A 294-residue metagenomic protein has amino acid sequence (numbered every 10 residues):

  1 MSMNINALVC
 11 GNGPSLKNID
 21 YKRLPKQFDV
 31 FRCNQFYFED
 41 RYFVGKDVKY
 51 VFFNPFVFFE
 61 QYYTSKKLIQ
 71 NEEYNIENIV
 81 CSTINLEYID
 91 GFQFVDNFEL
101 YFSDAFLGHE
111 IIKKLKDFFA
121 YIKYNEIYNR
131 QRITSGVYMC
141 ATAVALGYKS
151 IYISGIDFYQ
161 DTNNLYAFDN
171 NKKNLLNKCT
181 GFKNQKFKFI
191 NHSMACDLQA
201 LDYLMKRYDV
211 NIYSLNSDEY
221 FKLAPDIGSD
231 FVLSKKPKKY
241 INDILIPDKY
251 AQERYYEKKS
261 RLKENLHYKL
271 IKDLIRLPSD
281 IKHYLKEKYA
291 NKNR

Functional and structural regions predicted by a protein language model:
M1-R294: Metal-ion/cofactor- or nucleotide/acyl-coenzyme-handling active-site neighborhoods
